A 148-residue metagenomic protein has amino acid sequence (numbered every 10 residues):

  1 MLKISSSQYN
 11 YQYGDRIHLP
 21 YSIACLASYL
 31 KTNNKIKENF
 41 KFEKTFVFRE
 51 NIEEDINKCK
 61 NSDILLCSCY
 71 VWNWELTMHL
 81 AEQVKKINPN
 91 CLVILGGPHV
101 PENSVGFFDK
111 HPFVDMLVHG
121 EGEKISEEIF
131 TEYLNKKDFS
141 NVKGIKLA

Functional and structural regions predicted by a protein language model:
M1-D15, I64: Nucleotide-activated donor-dependent transferases that construct or modify glycoconjugates
L2, Y29, E38-A148: Glycine-rich beta-alpha loop elements in corrinoid/cobalamin-binding modules across cobalamin-dependent enzymes
S7-Y9, L19, K137: Intrinsically disordered, low-complexity segments enriched in small/polar residues
Q12-A24: Glycine- and acidic-residue-enriched helix-capping/strand-helix junction motifs
S22-S28, T32: N-terminal G-site helix/loop of the GST-like fold
